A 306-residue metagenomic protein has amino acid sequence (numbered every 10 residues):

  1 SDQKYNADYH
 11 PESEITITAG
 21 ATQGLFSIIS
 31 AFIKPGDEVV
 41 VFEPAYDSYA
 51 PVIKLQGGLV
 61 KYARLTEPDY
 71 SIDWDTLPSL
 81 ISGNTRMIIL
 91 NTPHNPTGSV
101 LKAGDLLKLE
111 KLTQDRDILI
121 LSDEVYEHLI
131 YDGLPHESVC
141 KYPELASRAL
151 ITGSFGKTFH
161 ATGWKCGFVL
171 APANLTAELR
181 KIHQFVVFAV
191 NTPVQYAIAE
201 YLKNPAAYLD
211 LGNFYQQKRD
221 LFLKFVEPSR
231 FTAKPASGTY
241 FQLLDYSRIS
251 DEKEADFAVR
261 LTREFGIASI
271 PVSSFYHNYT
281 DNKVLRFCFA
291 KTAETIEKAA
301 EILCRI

Functional and structural regions predicted by a protein language model:
S1-E38, A149: Phosphate-binding glycine-rich loop
A7, P78-S79, R260-S269, F275-I306: PLP-dependent enzyme catalytic core of the Aspartate aminotransferase-like
P11-S13, S30-L90, A103: PLP-dependent aminotransferase-like
Q56, D115-R116, S229, F265: Helix C-cap/helix->beta junction micro-motif
T66-D132: Active-site phosphate-binding strand-loop segment of PLP-dependent enzymes
Y142-E178: Active-site PLP attachment segment
L179-V186, L202-K224, S250-K253: Structural signature of PLP-dependent enzymes
A199, Y215-L223, A233-Y246: Conserved glycine-rich beta-strand-loop-beta hairpin in the small C-terminal domain of fold type I
